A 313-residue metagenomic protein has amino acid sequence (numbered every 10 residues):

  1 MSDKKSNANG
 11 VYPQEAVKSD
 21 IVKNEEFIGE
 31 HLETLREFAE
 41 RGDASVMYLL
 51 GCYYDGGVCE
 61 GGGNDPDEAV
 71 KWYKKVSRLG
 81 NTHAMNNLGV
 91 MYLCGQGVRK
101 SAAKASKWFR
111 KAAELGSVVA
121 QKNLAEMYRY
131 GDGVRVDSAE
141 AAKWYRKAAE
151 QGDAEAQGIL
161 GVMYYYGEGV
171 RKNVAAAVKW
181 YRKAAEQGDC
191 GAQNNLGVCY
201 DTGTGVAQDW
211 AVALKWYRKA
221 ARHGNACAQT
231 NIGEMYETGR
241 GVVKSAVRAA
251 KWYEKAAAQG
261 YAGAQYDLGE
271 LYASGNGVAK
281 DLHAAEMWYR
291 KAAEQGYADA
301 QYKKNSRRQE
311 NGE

Functional and structural regions predicted by a protein language model:
K4-G56: N-terminal segments that cap or nucleate solenoid repeat domains
I21-E30, G63-D67, S101-A102, D137-S138 (+3 more regions): Helix-turn-helix repeat elements of alpha-solenoid scaffolds
E40-D43, Y54-C59, R78-N81, C94-Q96 (+16 more regions): Short helix-capping/linker turns of helical repeat alpha-solenoids
M47, M85, R99, Q121 (+8 more regions): Canonical tetratricopeptide repeat
L49-C59, N87-C94, N123-Y130, I159-Y166 (+5 more regions): Hydrophobic face of amphipathic alpha-helices that form TPR/SEL1-like repeat modules and related alpha-solenoid
H283-A298: TPR/TPR-like (Sel1-like) alpha-helical repeat modules
